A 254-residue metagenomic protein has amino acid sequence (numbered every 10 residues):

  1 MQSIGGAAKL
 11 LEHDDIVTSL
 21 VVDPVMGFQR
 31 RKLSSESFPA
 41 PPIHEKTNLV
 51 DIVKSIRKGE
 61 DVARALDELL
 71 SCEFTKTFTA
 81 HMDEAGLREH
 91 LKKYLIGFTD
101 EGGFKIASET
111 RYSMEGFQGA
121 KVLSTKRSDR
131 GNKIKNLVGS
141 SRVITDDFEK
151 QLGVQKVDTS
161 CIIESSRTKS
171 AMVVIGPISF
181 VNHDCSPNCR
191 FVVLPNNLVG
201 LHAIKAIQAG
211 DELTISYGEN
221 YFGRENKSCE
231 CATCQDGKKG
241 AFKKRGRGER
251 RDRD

Functional and structural regions predicted by a protein language model:
M1-G119, A232-D254: Accessory low-complexity/Zn-finger-associated flanking regions of SET/PR-domain chromatin methyltransferases
G5-K9, H13, P41-H44, K54 (+12 more regions): Short amphipathic alpha-helical molecular recognition features
K54-R190: Catalytic cores of histone-lysine modification enzymes
D184-D254: C-terminal SET catalytic tail plus cysteine-rich post-SET Zn-binding segment of SAM-dependent SET-domain
